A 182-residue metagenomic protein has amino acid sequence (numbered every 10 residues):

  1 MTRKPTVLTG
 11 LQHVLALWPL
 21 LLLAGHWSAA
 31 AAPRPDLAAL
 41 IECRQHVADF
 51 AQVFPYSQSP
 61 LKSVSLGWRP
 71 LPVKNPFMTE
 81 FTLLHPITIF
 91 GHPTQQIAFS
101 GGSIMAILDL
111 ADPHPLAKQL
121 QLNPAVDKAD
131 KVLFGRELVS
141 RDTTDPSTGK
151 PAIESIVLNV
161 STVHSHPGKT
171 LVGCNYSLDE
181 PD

Functional and structural regions predicted by a protein language model:
M1-G10: N-terminal secretory signal peptides that target proteins for export/translocation
H13-H26: Bacterial N-terminal signal peptides
A31-L84: N-terminal export/targeting and maturation segments
P35-S57, A117-L120, S155-N159, S165-P167 (+1 more regions): Ampiphathic alpha-helical segments that act as solvent-exposed interaction surfaces
L71-S103, A152-L158, T162: Amphipathic, interaction-prone secondary-structure segments
E80, S103-L108, K169-S177: Ordered hydrophobic segments in well-structured contexts
L83-S147: Long, charged/polar, surface-exposed segments that mediate recognition or autoinhibition
Q121-D182: Non-cytosolic coordination micro-motifs
